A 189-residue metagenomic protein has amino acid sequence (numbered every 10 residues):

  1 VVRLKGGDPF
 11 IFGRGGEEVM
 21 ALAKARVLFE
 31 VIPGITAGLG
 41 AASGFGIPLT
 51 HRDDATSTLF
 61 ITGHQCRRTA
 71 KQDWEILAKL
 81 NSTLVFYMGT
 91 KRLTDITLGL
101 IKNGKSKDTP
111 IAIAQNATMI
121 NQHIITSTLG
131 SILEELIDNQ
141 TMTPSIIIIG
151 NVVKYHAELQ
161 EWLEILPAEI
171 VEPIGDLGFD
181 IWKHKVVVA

Functional and structural regions predicted by a protein language model:
V1, R14, M20, A55-S57 (+1 more regions): A contiguous loop/helix-start segment that scaffolds small-molecule binding in enzyme catalytic cores
V1-H64: Short glycine-cluster motifs
